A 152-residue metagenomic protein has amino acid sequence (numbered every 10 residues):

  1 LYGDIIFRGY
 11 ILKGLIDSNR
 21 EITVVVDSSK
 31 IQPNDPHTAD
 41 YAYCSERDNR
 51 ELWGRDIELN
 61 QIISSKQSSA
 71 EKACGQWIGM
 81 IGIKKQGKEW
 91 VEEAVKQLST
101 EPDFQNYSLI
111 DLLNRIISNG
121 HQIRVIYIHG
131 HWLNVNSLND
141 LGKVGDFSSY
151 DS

Functional and structural regions predicted by a protein language model:
L1-G3: Active-site acidic Asp-centered loop
I5-I6, G130: Short, glycine/serine-rich, charged loops/turns that create anion-binding and catalytic segments at active sites
F7-V95: Conserved core of the sugar-phosphate nucleotidyltransferase
K72-S152: Conserved alpha/beta core of the MobA/IspD/sugar-nucleotide pyrophosphorylase nucleotidyltransferase superfamily
